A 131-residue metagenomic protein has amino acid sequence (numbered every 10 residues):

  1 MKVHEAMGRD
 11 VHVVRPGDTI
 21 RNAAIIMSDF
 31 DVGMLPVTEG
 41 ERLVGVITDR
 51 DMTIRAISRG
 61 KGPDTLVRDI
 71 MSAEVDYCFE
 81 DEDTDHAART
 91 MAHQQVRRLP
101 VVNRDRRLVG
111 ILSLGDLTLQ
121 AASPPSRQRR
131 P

Functional and structural regions predicted by a protein language model:
M1, D18, I47, T65 (+2 more regions): Short beta-to-alpha loop/turn elements within the nucleotide-binding domains of ABC transporters
M1-V11, T65-V75: Bateman (tandem CBS) regulatory domains
H4, H12, R21, T53-I54 (+2 more regions): Nucleotide phosphate-binding site architecture
V13-D31, C78-Q95, V102-N103, A121: The conserved cystathionine-beta-synthase
M27-F30, L35-D51, M91, L99-G115: A glycine-centered beta-loop-beta connector
I54, R59-T65, L119-R129: Short, charge-rich, low-complexity interaction segments located in flexible loops at or near secondary-structure
D83, R104-P131: Cytosolic regulatory modules rich in charged/polar residues
